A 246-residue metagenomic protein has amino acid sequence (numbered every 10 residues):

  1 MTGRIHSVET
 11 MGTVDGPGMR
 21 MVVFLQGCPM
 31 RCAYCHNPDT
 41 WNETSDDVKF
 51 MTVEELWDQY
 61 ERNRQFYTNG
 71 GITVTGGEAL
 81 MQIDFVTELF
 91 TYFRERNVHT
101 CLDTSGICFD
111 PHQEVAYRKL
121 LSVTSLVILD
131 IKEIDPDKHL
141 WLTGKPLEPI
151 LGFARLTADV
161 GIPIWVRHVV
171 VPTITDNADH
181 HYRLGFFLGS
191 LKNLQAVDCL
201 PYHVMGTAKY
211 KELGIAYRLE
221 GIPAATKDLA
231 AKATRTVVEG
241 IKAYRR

Functional and structural regions predicted by a protein language model:
T2-P17, V170-R246: Auxiliary Fe-S-binding modules of radical SAM enzymes
S7-E9, T13-M51: Canonical Radical SAM [4Fe-4S] cluster-binding loop centered on the CxxxCxxC motif and its immediate flanking residues
D39-D46, L140-P146, G214-I222: Short glycine-enriched, charge-decorated loop/helix-capping segments at active-site entrances that position
W57, E61-G71, G76, L80-L200 (+2 more regions): Conserved AdoMet/S-adenosylmethionine-binding subsite of the radical SAM
